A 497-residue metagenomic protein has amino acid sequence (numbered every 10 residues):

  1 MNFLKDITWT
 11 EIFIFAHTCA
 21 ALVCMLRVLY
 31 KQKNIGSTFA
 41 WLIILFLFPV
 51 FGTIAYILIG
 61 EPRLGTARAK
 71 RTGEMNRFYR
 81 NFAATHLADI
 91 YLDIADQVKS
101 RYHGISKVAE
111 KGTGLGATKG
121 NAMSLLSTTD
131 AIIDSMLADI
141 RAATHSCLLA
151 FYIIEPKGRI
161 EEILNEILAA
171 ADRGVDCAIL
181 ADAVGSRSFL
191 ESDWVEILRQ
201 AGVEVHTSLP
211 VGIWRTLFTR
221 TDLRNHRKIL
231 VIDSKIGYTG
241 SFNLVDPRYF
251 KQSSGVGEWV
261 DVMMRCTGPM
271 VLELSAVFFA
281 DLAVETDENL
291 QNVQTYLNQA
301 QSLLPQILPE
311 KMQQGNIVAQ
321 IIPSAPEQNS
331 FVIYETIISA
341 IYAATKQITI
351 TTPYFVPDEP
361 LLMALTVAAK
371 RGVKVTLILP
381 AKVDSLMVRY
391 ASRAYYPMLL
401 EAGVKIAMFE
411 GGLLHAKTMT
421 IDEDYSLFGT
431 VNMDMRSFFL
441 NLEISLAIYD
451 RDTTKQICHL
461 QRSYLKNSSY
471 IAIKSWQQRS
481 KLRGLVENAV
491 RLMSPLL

Functional and structural regions predicted by a protein language model:
M1-E335, S339, A343, V367 (+7 more regions): N-terminal localization/anchoring segments of enzymes in phospholipid and broader phosphate metabolism
A344-K346, Y354-T376, P380, S385: Helical hairpin unit composed of two closely spaced alpha helices linked by a short loop
A391, G403: CN hydrolase (nitrilase-like) catalytic-core segments centered on the catalytic cysteine and neighboring Lys/Glu
I406-E410: Active-site donor-binding acidic/aromatic loop of nucleotide-activated sugar and phosphosugar transferases involved
K417: Catalytic-core elements of nucleic-acid end-processing and repair enzymes
